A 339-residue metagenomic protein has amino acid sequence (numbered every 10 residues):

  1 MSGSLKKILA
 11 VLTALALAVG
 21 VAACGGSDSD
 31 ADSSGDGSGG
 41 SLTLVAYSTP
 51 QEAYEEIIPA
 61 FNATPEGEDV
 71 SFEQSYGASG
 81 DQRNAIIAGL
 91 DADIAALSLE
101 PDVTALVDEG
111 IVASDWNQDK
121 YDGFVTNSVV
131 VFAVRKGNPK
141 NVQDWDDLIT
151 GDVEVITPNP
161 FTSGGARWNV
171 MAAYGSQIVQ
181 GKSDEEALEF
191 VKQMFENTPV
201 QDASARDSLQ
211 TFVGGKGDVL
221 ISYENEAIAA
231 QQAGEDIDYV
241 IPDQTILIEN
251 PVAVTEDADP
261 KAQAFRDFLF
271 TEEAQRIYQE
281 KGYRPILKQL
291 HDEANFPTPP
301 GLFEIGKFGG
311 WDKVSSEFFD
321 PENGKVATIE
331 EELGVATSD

Functional and structural regions predicted by a protein language model:
M1-L12: Bacterial N-terminal signal peptides that target proteins for export
S2-G3, G26, D259-D339: Extracellular/periplasmic juxtamembrane helices and adjacent flexible linkers that interface with membrane partners
V19-A23: C-terminal motif of bacterial Sec signal peptides marking the signal peptidase cleavage site
G35-T162, P299-G301: N-terminal segment of the mature folded domain
P59-E66, D146-R206: Ligand-binding cleft/hinge of the Venus flytrap
D115-V125, D146, Q231-I246, V254: Short beta-strand->loop
V179-T245, P251: Ligand-binding pocket segment of bilobal, Venus flytrap-like solute-binding proteins
E235-R276: Extracytoplasmic/periplasmic substrate-recognition and gating elements
